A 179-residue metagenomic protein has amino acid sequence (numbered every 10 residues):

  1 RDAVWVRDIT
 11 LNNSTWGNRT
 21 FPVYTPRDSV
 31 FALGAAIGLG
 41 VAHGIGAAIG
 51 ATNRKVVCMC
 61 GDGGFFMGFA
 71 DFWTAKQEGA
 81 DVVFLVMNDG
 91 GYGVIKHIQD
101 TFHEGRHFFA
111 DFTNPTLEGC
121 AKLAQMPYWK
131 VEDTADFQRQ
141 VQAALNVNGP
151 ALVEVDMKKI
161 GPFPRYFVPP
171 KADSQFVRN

Functional and structural regions predicted by a protein language model:
R1-V41, A47-A48: Active-site diphosphate/adenylate-binding microenvironment
N13-S14, A36-G38, F65-F66, G90-V94 (+1 more regions): Short gly/pro/ser/thr-enriched loop/turn and capping motifs at secondary-structure boundaries
T15-F21, A42, F69-D71, V94-Q99 (+1 more regions): Short acidic, glycine/serine/threonine-rich loops at helix termini
V30-A36, E104-F112, N179: A short acidic, glycine-rich active-site loop that binds or catalyzes chemistry on phosphate/adenosine moieties
G50-F112: Conserved thiamine diphosphate
Q99-Q142: Conserved thiamine diphosphate
T134-N179: Glycine/aspartate-rich loop-and-adjacent alpha/beta segment that forms the canonical ThDP
